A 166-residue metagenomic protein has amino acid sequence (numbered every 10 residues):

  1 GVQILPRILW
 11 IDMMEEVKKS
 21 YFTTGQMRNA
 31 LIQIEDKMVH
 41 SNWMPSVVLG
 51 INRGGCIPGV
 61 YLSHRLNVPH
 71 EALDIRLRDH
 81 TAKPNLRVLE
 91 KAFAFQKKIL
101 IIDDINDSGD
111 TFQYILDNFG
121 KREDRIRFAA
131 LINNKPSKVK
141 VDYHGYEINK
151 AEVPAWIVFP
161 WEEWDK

Functional and structural regions predicted by a protein language model:
G1-K166: PRPP-associated nucleotide enzymes
